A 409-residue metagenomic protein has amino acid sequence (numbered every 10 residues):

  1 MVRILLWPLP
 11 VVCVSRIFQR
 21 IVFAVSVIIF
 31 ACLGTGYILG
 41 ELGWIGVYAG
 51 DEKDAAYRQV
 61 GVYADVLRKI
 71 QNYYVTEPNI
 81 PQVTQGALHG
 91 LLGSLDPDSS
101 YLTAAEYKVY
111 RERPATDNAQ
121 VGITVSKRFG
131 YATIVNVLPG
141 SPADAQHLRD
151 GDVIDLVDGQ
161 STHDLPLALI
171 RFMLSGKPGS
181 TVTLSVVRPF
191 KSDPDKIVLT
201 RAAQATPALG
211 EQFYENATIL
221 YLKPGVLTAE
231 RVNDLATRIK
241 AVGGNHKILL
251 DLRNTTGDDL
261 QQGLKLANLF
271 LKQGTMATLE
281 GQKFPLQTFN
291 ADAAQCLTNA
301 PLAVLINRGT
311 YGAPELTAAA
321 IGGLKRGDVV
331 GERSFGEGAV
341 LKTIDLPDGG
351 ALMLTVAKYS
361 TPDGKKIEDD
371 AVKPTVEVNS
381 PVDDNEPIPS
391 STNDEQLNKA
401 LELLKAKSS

Functional and structural regions predicted by a protein language model:
I4, P8-S99, K127-A132: Terminal targeting/pro-maturation regions of precursor/exported proteins
D54-Q59, Q71, N79-I80, T133-N136 (+2 more regions): Cleft-lining beta-strand/loop regions that shape enzyme active-site pockets
V66, A87, I123, L184 (+5 more regions): Residue-level signature of catalytic and energy-coupling elements of molecular machines, predominantly ATP/GTP-dependent
N72-V135, G179-E211, S409: Extended, small/polar residue-biased N-terminal targeting/export presequences and adjacent propeptide/linker tracts
D348-K358: Short acidic, Pro/Gly- and aromatic-enriched capping/linker segments at domain boundaries
T361: Short, acidic, Ser/Thr-enriched surface-loop or helix-capping motifs
K365-S409: Conserved functional hotspot residues or short segments at active or partner-binding sites across diverse domains
